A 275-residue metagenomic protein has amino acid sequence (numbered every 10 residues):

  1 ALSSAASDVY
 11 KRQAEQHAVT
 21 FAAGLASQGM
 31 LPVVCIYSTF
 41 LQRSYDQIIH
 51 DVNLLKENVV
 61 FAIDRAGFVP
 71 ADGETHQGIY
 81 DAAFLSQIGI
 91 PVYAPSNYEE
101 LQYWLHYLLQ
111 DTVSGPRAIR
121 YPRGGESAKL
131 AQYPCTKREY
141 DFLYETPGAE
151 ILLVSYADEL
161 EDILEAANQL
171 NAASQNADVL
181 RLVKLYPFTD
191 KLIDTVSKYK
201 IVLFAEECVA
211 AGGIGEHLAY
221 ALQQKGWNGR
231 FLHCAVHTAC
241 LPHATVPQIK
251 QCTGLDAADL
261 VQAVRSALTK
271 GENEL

Functional and structural regions predicted by a protein language model:
A1-A6, Y10: Single conserved hydrophobic/aromatic residue that forms the stacking wall/gate of nucleotide- or nucleobase-binding
D8, V33-I36, P91-A94, V154 (+2 more regions): Short catalytic-loop micro-motif centered on adjacent basic/acidic residues
K11-T20, I36-Q42, I63-R65, A94-S96 (+1 more regions): Active-site nucleophile and cofactor-binding loops and adjacent substrate-binding regions of central metabolic enzymes
E15-C35, S44-Q47, D81: Extended, hydrophobic alpha-helical segments in both membrane/secreted and soluble proteins
Q16, K56, V60-G78, A82 (+2 more regions): Thiamine diphosphate
F21-L31, N53-K56, S86-Q87, A221-Q224: Alpha-helix C-terminal capping segments
Y45-N53, D190-L192: Active-site-proximal loop->helix
A94-T112: Conserved glycine-bearing catalytic or ligand-binding loops at nucleotide- and phosphate-handling centers of large
